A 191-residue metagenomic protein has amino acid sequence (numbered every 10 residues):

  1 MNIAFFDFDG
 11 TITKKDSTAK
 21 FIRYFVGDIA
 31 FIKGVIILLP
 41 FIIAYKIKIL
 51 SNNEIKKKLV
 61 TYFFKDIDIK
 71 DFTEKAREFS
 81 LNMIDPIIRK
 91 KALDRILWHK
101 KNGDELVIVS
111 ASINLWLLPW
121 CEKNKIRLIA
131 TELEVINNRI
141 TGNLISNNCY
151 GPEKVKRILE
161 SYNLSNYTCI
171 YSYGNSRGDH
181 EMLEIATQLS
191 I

Functional and structural regions predicted by a protein language model:
M1-I47: Active-site neighborhood of HAD-like aspartate-dependent phosphohydrolases
N2, I29-F31, I49-S51, I69-D71 (+2 more regions): Conserved alpha/beta cores of soluble small-molecule-handling proteins
F8, K15-T18, V26, N53 (+2 more regions): Catalytic cores of transferase enzymes with a strong primary signal for eukaryotic protein kinases
Y45, K56-I69, N124, L128-L133: Short, compositionally biased "basic patch" segments
I55-K91: Metal-dependent phosphoesterase signature
E74, L81-I191: C-terminal cap/substrate-recognition subdomain and adjoining C-terminal extension of metal-dependent phosphatase-like
